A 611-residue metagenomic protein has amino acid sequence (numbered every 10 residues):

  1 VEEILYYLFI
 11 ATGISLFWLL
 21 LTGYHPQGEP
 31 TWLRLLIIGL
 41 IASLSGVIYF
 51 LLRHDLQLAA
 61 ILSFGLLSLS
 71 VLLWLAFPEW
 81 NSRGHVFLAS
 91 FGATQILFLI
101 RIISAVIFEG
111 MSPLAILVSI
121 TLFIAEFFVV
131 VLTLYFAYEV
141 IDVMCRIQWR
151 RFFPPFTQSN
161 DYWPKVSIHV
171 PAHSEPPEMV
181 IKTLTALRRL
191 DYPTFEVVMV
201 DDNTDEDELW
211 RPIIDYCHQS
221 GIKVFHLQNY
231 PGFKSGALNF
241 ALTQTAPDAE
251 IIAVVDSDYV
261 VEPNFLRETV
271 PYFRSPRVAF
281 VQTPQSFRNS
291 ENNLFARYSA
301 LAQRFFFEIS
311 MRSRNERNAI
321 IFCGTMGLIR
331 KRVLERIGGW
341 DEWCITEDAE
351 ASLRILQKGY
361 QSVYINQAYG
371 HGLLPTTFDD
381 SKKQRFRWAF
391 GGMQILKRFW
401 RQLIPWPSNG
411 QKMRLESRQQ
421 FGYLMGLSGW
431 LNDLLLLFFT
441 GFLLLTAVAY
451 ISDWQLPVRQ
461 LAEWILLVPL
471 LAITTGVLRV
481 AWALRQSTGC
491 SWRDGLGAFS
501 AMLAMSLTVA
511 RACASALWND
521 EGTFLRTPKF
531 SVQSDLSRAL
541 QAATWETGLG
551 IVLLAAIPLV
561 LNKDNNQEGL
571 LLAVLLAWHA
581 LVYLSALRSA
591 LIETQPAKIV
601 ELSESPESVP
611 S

Functional and structural regions predicted by a protein language model:
V1-Y162, G426-T446, D564-V600, S608: N-terminal membrane-anchoring/stem segments of glycan-assembly enzymes
P164-H169, E196, E335, E350: Cell-envelope/extracellular polymer assembly enzymes that use nucleotide-activated donors
H173, G391-I404, G489-T527: Membrane-proximal soluble regions of multi-pass membrane proteins
L184-T194: Short, acidic, metal-binding catalytic loop of nucleotide-sugar glycosyltransferases
P193, D201-R211, Q228-P231: A conserved acidic beta->alpha catalytic loop
C217-S220, F225-E250, P263-I345, E350 (+3 more regions): Long helical/loop segments within the catalytic core of UDP-sugar-dependent glycosyltransferases, especially the large
V255-V260, W343: The conserved acidic donor/metal-binding loop of glycosyltransferases
P284, G359, V363-H371: Catalytic beta-strand/loop signature of glycosyltransferases that borders the donor
